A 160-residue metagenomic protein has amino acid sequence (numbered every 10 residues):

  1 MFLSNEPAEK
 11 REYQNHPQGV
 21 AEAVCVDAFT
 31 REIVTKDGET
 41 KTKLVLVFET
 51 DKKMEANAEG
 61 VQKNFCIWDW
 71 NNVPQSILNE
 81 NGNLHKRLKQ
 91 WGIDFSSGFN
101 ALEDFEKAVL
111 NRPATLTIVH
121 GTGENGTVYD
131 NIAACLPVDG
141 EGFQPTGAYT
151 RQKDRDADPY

Functional and structural regions predicted by a protein language model:
M1-Y160: Short beta-rich binding modules
